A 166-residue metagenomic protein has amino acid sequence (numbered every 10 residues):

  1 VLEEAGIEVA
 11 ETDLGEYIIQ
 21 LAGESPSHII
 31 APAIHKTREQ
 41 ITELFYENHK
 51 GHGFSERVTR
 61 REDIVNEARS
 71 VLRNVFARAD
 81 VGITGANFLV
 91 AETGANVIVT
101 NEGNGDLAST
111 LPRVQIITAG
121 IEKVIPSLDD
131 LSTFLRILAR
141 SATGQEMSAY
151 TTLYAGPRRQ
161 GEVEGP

Functional and structural regions predicted by a protein language model:
V1-P166: The feature marks the mature, well-folded catalytic cores of soluble enzymes
